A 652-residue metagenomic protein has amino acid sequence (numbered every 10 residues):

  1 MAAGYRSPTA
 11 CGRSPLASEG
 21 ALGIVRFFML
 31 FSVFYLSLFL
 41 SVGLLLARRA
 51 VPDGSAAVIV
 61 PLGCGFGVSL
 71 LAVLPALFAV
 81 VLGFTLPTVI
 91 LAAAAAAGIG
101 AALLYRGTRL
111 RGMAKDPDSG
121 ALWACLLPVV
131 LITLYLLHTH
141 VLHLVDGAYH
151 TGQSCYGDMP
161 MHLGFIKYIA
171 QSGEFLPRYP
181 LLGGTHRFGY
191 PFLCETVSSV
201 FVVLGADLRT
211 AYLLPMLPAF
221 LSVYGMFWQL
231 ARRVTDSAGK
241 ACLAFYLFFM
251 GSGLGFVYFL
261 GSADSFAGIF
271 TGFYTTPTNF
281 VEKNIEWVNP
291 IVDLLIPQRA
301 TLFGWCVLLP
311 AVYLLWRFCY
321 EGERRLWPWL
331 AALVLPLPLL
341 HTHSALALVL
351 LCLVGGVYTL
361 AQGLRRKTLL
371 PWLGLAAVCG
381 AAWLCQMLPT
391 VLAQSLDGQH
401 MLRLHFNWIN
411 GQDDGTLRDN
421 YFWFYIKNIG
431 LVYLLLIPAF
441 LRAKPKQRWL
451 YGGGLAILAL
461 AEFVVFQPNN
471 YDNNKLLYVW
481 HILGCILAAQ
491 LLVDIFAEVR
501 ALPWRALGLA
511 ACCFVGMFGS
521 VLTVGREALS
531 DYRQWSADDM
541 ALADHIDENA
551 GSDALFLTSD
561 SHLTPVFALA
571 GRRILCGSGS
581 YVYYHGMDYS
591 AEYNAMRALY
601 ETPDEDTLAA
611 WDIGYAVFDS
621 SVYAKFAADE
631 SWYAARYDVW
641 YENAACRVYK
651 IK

Functional and structural regions predicted by a protein language model:
C11, E19-D118: Membrane-embedded, hydrophobic transmembrane alpha-helices
V130, R325-P336, L351, L373-V378 (+2 more regions): Transmembrane alpha-helix segments characteristic of polytopic inner-membrane glycan-assembly/cell-envelope
V130-V307, T342-L346, Y532-R533, D560: Active-site lumenal/periplasmic loops and adjacent helix-entry segments of GT-C-fold, multi-pass membrane
L217-F220, T301, L346-V349, N469-A497: Hydrophobic/aromatic-rich transmembrane helices and adjacent perimembrane loops
V292-L295, L314, W327-T342: Membrane-interface alpha helices of multi-pass inner-membrane proteins
P310-F318, L351-Q362, K427-R448, D494 (+1 more regions): Hydrophobic, aromatic-rich transmembrane alpha-helices and their immediate juxtamembrane boundary segments
L315-R325, L330, V334, A347-C379: Perimembrane helix-loop-helix junctions
R500-K652: Extracytoplasmic
